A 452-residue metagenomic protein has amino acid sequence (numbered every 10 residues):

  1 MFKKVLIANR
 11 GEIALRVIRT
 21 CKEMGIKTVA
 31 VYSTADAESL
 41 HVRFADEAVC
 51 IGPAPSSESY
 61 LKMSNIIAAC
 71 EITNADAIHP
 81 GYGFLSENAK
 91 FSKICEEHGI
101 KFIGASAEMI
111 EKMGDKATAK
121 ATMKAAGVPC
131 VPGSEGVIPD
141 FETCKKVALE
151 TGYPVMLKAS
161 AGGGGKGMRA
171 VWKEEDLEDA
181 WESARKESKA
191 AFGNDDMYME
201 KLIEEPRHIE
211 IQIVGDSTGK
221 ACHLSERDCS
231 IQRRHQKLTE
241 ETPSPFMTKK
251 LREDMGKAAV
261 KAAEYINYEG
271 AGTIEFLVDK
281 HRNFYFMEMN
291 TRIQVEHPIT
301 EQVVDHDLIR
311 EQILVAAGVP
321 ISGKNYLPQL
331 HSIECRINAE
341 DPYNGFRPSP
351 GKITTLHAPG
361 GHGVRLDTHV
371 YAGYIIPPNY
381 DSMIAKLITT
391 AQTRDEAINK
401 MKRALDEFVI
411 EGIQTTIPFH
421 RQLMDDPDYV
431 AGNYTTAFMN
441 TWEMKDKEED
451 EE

Functional and structural regions predicted by a protein language model:
M1-A126, I138-K146, E396: ATP-binding N-terminal substructure of ATP-dependent carboxylate-amine bond-forming enzymes
I7-E23, A48, E71-T73, G104 (+4 more regions): ATP-dependent carboxylate activation and anion-phosphoryl transfer catalytic cores that bind Mg-ATP to form
L40-H41, V147, K189, N325: Short secondary-structure boundary/capping segments
G133-S134: Conserved beta3 strand of the protein kinase N-lobe
K146-M156: Acidic/histidine-enriched active-site and ligand-binding environments that engage anionic O-linkages
